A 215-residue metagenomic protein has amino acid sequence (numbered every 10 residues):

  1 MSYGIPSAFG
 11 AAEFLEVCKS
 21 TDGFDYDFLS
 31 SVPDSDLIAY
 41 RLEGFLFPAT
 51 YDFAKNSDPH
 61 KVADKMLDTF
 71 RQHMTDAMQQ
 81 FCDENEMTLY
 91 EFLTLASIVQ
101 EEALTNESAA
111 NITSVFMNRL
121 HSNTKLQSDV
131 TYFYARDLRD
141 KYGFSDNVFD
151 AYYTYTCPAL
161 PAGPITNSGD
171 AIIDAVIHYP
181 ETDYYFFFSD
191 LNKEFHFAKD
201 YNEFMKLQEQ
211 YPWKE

Functional and structural regions predicted by a protein language model:
M1-Y3: Membrane-embedded segments
P6-A8, K19-E215: Bacterial extracytoplasmic/cell-wall-associated proteins, especially those involved in peptidoglycan
A11-V17: Conserved short alpha-helical interface segments
